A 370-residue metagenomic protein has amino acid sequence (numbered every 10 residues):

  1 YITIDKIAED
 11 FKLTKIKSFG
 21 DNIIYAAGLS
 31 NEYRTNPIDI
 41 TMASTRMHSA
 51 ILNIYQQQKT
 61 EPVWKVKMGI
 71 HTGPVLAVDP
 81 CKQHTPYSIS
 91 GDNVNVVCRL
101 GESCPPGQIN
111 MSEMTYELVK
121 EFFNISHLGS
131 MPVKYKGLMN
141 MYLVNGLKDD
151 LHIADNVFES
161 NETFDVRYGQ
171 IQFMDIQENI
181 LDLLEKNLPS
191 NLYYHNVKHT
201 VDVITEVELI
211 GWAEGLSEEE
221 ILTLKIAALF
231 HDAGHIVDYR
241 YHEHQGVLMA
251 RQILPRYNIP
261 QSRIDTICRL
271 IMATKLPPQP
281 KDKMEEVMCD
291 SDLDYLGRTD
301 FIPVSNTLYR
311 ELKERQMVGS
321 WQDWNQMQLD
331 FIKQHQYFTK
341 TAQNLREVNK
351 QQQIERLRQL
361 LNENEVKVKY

Functional and structural regions predicted by a protein language model:
T3, M47, L192-N196, T200 (+5 more regions): Histidine- and acidic-residue-rich, metal-dependent catalytic cores
I7-D39, N53-D92, M141-Y142, L270: Catalytic core of nucleotidyl cyclases, primarily class III adenylyl/guanylyl cyclases
F19-G20, K59-G69, I109-T115, L216-T223 (+2 more regions): Acidic/histidine metal-binding catalytic segments
G28, L128, I259-M317: Histidine/acidic-rich helix-loop-helix segments that form or flank divalent-metal centers in metalloenzyme catalytic
Y55, H71-T72, D92-E113: Catalytic/regulatory signature loops of cyclic-dinucleotide turnover enzymes and related class III nucleotidyl cyclases
V75-A77, S103-Y168, N325-M327, Y337 (+1 more regions): Cytosolic regulatory/linker segments at or just downstream of nucleotide-handling modules in signal-transduction
E159-D238: Acidic/His-rich, divalent-metal-binding segments that scaffold phosphate/diphosphate chemistry
G297-Y370: A structured, mid-to-C-terminal "fold-capping" secondary-structure block
